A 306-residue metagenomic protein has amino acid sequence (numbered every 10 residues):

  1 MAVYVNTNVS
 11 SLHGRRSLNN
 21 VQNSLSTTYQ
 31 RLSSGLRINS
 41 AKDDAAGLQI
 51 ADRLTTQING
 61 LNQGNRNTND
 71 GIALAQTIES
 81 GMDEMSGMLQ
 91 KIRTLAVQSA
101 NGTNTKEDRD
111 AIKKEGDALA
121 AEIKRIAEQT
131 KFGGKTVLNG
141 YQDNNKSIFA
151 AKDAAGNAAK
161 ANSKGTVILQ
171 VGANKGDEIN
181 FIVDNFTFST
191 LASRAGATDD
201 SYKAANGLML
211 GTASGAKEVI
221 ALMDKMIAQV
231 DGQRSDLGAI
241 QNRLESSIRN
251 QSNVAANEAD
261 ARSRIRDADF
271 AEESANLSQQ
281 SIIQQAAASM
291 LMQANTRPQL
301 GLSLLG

Functional and structural regions predicted by a protein language model:
M1-G306: Primary detection of the long, small/polar-rich alpha-helical "axial" segments characteristic of bacterial flagellar
